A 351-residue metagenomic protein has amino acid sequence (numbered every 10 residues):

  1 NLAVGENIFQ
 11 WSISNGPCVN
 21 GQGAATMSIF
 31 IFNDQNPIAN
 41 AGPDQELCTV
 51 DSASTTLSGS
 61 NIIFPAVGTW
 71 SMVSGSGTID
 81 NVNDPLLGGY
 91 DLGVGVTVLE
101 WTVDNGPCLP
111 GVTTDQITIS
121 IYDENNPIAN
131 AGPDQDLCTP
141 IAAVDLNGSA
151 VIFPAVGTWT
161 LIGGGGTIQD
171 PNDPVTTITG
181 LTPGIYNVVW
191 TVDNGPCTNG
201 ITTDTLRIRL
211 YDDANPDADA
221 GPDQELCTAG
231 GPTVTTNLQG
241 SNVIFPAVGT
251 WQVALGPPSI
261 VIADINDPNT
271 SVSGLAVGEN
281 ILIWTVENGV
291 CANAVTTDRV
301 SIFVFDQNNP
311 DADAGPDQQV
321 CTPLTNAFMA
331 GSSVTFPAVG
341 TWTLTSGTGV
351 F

Functional and structural regions predicted by a protein language model:
N1-I8, N83-V98, D173-I185, N266-E279: Solvent-exposed segments in extracellular or luminal domains encompassing
S14-N20, D104-P110, D193-N199, E287-N293: Short, solvent-exposed loop/turn segments at the edges of extracellular beta-sandwich modules
G23-N33, T113-Y122, I201-L210, V295-F305: C-terminal edge beta-strand
Q35-P43, N125-P133, A214-P222, N308-P316: Proline-enriched interdomain boundary motifs that mark the N-terminal boundary and often initiate the first structured
S52-I63, I141-I152, G231-I244, L324-T335: A short beta-strand segment in extracellular, disulfide-stabilized domains
I63-W70, I152-W159, I244-Q252, T335-L344: Solvent-exposed loop segments of extracellular immunoglobulin-like
V67, S71-D84, T160-D173, Q252-D267 (+1 more regions): Low-complexity "stalk/linker" and mucin-like segments enriched in Ser/Thr/Pro/Ala/Gly
